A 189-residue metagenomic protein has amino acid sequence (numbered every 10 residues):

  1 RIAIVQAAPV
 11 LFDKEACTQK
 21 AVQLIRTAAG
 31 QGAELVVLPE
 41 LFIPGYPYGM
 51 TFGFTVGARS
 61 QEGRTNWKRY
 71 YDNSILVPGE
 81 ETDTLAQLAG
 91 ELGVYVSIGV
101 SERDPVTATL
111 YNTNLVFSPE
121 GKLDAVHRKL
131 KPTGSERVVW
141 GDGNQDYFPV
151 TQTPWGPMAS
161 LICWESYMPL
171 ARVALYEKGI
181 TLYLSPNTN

Functional and structural regions predicted by a protein language model:
R1, A29-A33, G93, P157 (+1 more regions): Short loop/turn motifs at secondary-structure junctions
R1-L35: N-terminal glycine-/serine-/threonine-rich phosphate-binding loop
I4, V37, S97, S160 (+1 more regions): Structural motif
V5-D13, R64-S74, P154-A159, P186-N189: Short, basic, glycine/proline-bearing loop/turn elements
A7-V10, L41-I43, P132: Hydrophobic pocket-lining residues within nucleotide cofactor-binding pockets
K14, R26-P119: Cys-nucleophile CN-hydrolase/nitrilase-fold catalytic domain and related Cys-dependent amidase chemistry that acts on
L76-V77, E81-D83, Q87-G90, E102-N187: Active-site catalytic loop in hydrolytic enzyme cores
